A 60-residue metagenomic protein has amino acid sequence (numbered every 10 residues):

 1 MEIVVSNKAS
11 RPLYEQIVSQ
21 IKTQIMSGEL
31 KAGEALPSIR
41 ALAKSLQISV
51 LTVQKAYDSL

Functional and structural regions predicted by a protein language model:
M1-A35, A41: Extreme N-terminal segment that seeds HTH/winged-HTH DNA-binding domains in transcriptional regulators
L36-L60: N-terminal helix-turn-helix
